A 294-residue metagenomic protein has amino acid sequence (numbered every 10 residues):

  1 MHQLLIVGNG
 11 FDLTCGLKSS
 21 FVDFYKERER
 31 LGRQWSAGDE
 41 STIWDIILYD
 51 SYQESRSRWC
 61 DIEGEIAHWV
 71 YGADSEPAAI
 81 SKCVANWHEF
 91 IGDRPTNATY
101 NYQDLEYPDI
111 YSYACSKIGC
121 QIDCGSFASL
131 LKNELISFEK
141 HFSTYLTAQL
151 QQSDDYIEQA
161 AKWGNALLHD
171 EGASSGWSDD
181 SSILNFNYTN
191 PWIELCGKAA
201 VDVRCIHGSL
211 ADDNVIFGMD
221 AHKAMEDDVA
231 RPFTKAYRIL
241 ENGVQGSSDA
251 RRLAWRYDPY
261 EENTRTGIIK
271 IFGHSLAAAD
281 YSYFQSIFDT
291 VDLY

Functional and structural regions predicted by a protein language model:
M1-K18, F24, R256-Y294: SIR2/sirtuin-family catalytic core signature
C15, F21, Y25-R28, L210 (+3 more regions): Solvent-exposed, flexible loop/coil residues
F21-D45: Short catalytic helix/loop segments, enriched in acidic residues and glycine and frequently bearing histidine
R28, C196-A199, V291: Active-site catalytic pocket residues across diverse enzymes, especially alpha/beta-hydrolases
S36-D249: Extended, H/D-rich, highly charged conserved domains that either
R251-W255: Extracellular beta-strand/beta-solenoid scaffold signature
